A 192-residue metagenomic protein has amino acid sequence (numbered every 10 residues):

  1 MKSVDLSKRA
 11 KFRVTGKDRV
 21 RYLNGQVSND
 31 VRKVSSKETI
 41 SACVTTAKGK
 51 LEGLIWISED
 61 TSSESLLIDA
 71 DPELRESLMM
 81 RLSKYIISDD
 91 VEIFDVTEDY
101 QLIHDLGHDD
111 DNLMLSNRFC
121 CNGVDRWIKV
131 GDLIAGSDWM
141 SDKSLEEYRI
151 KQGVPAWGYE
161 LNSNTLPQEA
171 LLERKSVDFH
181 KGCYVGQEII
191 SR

Functional and structural regions predicted by a protein language model:
M1-R192: Basic, glycine/lysine-rich polyanion-binding surfaces/domains
